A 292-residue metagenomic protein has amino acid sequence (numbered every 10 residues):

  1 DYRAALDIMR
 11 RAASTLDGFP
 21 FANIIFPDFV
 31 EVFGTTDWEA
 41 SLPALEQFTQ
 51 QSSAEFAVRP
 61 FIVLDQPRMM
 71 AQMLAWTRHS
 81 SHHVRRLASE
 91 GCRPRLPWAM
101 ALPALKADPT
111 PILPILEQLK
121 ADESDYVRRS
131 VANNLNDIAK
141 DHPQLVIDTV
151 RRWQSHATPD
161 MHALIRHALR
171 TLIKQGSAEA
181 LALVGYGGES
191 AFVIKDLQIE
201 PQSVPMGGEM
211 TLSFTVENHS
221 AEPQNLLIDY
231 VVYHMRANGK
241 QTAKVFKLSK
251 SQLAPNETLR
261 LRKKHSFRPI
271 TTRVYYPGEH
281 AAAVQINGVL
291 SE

Functional and structural regions predicted by a protein language model:
D1-A180, P205, S213, E222: Surface-facing alpha-helical segments and adjacent helix-coil boundary elements at the starts of domains
E179-I194: Proline/serine/threonine-rich low-complexity linkers at boundaries of modular beta-sandwich domains
S190-I194, R236-K250: Short beta-strand and strand-turn-strand segments in soluble, beta-rich domains
Q198-P205: Short beta-strand segments of immunoglobulin-like
E209-E217, A221-R236: Beta-strand-rich binding/interaction modules
L212, A243-I270: A beta-strand/beta-hairpin structural motif
P269-E279: Short glycine/proline/serine/threonine-rich loop/turn segments at secondary-structure transition edges
P269-T271, Q285-E292: Short acidic/polar inter-strand loop motif in beta-rich domains
